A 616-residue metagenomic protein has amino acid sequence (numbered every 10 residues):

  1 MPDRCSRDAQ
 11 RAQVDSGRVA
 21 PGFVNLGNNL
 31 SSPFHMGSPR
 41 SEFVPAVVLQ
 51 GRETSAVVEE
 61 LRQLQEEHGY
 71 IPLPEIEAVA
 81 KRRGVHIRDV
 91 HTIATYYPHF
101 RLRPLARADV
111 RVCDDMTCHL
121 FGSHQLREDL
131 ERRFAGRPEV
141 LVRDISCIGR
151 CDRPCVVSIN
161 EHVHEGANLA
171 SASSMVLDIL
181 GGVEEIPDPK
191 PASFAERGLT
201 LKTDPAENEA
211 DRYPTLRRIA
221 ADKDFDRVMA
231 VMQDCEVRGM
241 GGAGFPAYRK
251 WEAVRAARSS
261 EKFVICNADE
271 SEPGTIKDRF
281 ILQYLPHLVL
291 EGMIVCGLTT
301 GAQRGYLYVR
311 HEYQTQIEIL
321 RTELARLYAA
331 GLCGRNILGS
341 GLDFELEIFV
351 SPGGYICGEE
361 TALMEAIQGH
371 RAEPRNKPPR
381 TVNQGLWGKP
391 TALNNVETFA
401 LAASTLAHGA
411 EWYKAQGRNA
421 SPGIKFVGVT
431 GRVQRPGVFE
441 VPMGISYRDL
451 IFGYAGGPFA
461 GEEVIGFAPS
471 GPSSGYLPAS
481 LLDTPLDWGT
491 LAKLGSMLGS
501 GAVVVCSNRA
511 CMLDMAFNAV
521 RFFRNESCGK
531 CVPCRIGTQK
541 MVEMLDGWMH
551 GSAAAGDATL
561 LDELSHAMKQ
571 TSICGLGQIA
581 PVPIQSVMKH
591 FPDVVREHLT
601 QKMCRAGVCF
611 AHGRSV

Functional and structural regions predicted by a protein language model:
R4-C5, R11, G17, G22-V616: Feature of Fe-S/electron-transfer and energy-metabolism proteins that preferentially highlights extended coupling
